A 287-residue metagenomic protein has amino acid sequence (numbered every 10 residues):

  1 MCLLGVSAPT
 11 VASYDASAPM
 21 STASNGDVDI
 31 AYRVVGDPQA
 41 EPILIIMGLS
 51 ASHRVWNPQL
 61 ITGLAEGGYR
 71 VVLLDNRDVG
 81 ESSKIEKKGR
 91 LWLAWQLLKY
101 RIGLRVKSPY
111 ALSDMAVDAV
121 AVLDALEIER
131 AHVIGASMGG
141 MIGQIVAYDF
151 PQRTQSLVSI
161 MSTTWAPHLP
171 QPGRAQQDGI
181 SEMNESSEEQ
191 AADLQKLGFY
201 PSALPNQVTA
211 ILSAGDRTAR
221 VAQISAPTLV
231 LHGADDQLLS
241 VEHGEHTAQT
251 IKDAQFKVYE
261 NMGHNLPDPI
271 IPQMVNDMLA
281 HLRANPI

Functional and structural regions predicted by a protein language model:
V28-L98: Conserved HGGG/HGGXW glycine-rich cap/lid loop of the alpha/beta-hydrolase fold
R101, P109, S113-A131: Conserved acidic catalytic loop of the alpha/beta-hydrolase fold
A131, G135-S137, G233: Conserved alpha/beta-hydrolase "nucleophile elbow" surrounding the catalytic nucleophile
M141-Y148, L157-N184: Flexible "cap/lid" loop of the alpha/beta hydrolase fold
L204-R220: Active-site nucleophile elbow and catalytic-triad environment of alpha/beta-hydrolase enzymes
I224, V230-H232: Short beta-strand/loop motif that positions the catalytic acidic residue of the alpha/beta-hydrolase fold
Q237-H243: Conserved alpha/beta-hydrolase "acid-adjacent" motif
A254-I287: Catalytic active-site module of serine/aspartate enzymes centered on a nucleophile-bearing elbow/loop
